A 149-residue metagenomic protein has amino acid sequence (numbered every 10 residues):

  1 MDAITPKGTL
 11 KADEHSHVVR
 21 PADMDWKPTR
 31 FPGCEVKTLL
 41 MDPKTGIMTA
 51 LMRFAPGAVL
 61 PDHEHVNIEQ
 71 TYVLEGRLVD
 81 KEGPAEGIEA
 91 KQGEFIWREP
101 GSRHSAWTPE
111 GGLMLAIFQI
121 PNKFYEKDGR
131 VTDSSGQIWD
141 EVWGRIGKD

Functional and structural regions predicted by a protein language model:
M1-G46, R130-D149: A short, N-terminal "cap"/entry segment at the start of jelly-roll beta-barrel domains of the cupin/DSBH fold
C34, T49, I68: Short coil/loop residues immediately preceding or within conserved phosphate-binding loops of NTP-utilizing enzyme
K44-G46, A55-A58, R77-V79, S102 (+1 more regions): Short, charged/polar surface micro-motifs in flexible loops or helix N-caps
I47, E69, G111: Conserved catalytic motifs of the protein kinase core domain
A50-M52, L60-H65, E82, G87-I88 (+1 more regions): Short histidine-centered beta-strand/loop micro-motifs that create catalytic or ligand/metal-coordination sites
P56, H65-G83: Glycine- and acidic-residue-biased ligand/ion/polar-headgroup-sensing regions
K81-R103: Short acidic-glycine-tyrosine-enriched beta hairpin
P100-Y125: Ligand-binding loop in jelly-roll beta-barrel domains
